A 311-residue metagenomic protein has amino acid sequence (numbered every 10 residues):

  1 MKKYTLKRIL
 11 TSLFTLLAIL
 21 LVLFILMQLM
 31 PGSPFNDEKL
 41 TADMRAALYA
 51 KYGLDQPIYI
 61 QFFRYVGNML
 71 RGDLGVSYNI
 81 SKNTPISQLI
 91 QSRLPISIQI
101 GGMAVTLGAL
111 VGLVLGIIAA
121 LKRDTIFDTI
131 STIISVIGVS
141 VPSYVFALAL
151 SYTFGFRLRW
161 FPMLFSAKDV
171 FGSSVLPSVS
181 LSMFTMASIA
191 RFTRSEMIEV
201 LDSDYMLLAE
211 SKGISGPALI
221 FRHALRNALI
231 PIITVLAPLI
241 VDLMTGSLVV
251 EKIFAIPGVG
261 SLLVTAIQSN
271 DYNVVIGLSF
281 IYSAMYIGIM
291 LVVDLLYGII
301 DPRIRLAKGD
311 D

Functional and structural regions predicted by a protein language model:
K2-K3, I90, L94-F127, S143 (+1 more regions): Alpha-helical transmembrane segments of integral membrane proteins, especially multi-pass inner/plasma-membrane
L6-T15: N-terminal signal-anchor/signal peptide hydrophobic helix marking the start of the first transmembrane segment
T15, K122-R123, F127-I137, V141-S143: Small-residue-rich alpha-helical segments with characteristic i,i+4
T15-F63, N79-S81, L158-L176: Hydrophobic alpha-helical transmembrane segments of membrane transport/permease proteins and related membrane-embedded
L16, L20, F24-L29, Y144 (+4 more regions): Membrane-embedded alpha-helical segments of multi-pass transporters/permeases
L23-L29, Y65-G67, I133-P162, S180-F184: Membrane-water interface segments at the C-terminal ends of transmembrane alpha-helices in multi-pass inner-membrane
D55-L113: An internal, D/E-rich "acidic patch" concept
